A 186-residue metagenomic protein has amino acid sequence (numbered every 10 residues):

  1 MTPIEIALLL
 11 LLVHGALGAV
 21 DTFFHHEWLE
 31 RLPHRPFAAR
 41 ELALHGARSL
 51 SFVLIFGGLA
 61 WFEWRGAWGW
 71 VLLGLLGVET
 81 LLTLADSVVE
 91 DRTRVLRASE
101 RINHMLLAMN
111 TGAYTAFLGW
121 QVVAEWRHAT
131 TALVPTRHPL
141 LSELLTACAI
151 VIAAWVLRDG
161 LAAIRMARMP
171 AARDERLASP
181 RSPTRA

Functional and structural regions predicted by a protein language model:
M1-L9, L54-L72, F117-L145: Helix-coil boundary and interhelical linker segments in multi-pass alpha-helical membrane proteins
L9-G18, G69-E79, C148: Hydrophobic core segments of alpha-helical transmembrane domains in multi-pass membrane proteins
A16-L29, L75-R92, N103, W155-A162: Acidic (Asp/Glu-rich) catalytic motifs at the cytosolic membrane interface
A19-R40, A167: Membrane-interface helix-loop junction between the first two transmembrane segments
L32-A47, A98-I102, L106: Juxtamembrane helix-capping/reentrant segments at transmembrane boundaries
H45-L59, L106-A116: Core segments of transmembrane alpha-helices that mediate helix-helix packing or line hydrophobic substrate/ligand
G66-V134: Membrane-proximal helix-loop-helix units in multi-pass membrane proteins
M166-A186: Short, highly charged, low-complexity non-transmembrane loops/tails of multi-pass membrane proteins
